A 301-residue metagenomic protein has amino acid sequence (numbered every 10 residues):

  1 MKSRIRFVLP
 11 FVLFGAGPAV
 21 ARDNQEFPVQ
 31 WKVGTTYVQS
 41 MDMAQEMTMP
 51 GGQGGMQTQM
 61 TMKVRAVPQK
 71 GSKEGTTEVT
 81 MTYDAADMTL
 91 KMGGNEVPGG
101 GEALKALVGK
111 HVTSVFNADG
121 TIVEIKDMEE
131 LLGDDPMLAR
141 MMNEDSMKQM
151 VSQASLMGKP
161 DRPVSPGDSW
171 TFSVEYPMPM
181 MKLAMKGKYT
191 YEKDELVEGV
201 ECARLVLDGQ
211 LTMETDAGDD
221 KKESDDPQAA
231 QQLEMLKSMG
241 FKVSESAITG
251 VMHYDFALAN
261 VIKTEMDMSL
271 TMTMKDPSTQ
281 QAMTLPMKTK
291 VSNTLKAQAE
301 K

Functional and structural regions predicted by a protein language model:
M1-L9: Bacterial N-terminal signal peptides that target proteins for export
V8-A16: Bacterial N-terminal signal peptides
G17-A21: Sec/Tat signal peptide C-region and signal peptidase I cleavage site
R22-K301: Signature of exported/secreted
